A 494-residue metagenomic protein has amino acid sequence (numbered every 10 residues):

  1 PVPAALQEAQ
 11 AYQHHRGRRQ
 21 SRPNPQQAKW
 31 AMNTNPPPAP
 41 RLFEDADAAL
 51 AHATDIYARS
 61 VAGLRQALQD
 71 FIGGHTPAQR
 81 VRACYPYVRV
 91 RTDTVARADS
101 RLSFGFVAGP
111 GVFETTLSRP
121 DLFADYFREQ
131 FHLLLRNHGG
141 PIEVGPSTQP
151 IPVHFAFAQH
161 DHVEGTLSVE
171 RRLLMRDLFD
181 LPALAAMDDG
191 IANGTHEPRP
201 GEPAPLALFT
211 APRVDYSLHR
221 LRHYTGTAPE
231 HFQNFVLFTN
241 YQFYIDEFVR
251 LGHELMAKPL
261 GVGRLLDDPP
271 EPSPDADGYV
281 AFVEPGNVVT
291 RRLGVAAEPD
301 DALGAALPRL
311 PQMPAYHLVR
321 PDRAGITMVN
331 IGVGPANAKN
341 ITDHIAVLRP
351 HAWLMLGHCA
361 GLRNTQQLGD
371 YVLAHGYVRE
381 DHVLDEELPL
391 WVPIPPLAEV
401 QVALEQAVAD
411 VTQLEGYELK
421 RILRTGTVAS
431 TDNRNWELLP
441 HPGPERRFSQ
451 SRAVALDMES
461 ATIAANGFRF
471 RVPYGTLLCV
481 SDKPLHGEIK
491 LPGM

Functional and structural regions predicted by a protein language model:
P1-V2, Q27: Compositionally biased intrinsically disordered regions enriched in polar/charged residues
V2-A11: Extreme N-terminal basic, low-complexity initiation segments that serve as generic localization/processing leaders
Q10-Q13, D277: Intrinsically disordered, low-complexity segments enriched in small/polar residues
Y12-H15, N24: Intrinsic-disorder-associated, low-complexity terminal segments enriched in Asp/Asn/His/Tyr and depleted of Lys/Arg
R19-A31: Short, Lys/Arg-enriched N-terminal segments with co-localized hydrophobic residues within the first ~10-30 amino acids
A28-A352, A360-M494: Accessory terminal and edge-of-domain segments that mediate assembly/interaction and cofactor placement around
